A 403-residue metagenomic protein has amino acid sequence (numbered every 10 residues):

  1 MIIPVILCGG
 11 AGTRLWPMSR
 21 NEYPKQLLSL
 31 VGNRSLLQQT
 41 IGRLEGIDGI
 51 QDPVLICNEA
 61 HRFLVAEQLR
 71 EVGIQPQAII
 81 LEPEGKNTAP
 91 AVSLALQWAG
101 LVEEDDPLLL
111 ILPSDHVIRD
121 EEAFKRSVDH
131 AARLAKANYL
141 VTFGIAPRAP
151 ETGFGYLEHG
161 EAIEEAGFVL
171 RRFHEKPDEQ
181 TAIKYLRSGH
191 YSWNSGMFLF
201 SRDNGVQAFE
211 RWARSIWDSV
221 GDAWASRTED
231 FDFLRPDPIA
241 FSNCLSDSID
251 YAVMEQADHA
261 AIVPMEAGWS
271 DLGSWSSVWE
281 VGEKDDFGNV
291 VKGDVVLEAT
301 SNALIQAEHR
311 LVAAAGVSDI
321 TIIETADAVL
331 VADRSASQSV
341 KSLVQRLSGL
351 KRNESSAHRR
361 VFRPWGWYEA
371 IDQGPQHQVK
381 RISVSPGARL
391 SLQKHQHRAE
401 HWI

Functional and structural regions predicted by a protein language model:
M1-I2, I50-Q51, I74-P76, E104-P107 (+10 more regions): Short coil/turn connectors at secondary-structure junctions
M1-I6, T13-P24, S29-P113, V117-E122 (+2 more regions): Conserved N-terminal catalytic core of the sugar/cofactor nucleotidyltransferase
G9, N58-E59, P83, L112-S114 (+11 more regions): Fold-independent oxyanion-binding glycine-rich loops and adjacent beta-strand/coil segments at enzyme active sites
L37, A95, D115, L157 (+3 more regions): Residue-level signal for inorganic ion chemistry
G85-P90, A149-E151, E179-T181, W269-S270: A short acidic, often aromatic-flanked loop/helix-cap motif at beta-alpha or helix-coil junctions that lines enzyme
L109, H190, M197-F198, S270 (+1 more regions): A residue-level structural signature of the nucleotidyltransferase/glycosyltransferase Rossmann-like core
E121-F241, A261: Conserved core of the sugar-phosphate nucleotidyltransferase
D203-I403: Left-handed beta-helix
